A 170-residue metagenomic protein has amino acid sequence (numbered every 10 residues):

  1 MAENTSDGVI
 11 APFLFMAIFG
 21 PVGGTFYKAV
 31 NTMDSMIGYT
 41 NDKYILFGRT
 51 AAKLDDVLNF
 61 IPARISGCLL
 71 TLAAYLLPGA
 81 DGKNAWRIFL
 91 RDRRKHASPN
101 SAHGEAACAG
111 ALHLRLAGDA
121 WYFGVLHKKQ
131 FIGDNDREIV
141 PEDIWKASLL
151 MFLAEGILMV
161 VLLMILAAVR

Functional and structural regions predicted by a protein language model:
M1-V30, S35-R170: Hydrophobic alpha-helical transmembrane segments
